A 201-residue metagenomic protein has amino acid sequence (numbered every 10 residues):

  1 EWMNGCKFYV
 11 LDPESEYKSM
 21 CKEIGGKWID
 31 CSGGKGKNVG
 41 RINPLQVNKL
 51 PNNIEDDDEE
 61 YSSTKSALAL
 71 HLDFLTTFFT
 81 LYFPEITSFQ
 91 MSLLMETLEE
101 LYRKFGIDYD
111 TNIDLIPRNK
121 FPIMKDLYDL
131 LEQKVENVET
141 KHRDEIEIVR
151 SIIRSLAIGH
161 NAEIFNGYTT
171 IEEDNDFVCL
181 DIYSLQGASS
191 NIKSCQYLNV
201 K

Functional and structural regions predicted by a protein language model:
E1: Glycine-rich phosphate-binding P-loop
N4: Conserved dinucleotide-binding and phosphotransfer motif residues
K7-L11: Conserved RecA-like ASCE P-loop NTPase motor core of nucleic-acid helicases/translocases
S15-K27, C31-K35, N43-K201: P-loop NTPase motor domains
